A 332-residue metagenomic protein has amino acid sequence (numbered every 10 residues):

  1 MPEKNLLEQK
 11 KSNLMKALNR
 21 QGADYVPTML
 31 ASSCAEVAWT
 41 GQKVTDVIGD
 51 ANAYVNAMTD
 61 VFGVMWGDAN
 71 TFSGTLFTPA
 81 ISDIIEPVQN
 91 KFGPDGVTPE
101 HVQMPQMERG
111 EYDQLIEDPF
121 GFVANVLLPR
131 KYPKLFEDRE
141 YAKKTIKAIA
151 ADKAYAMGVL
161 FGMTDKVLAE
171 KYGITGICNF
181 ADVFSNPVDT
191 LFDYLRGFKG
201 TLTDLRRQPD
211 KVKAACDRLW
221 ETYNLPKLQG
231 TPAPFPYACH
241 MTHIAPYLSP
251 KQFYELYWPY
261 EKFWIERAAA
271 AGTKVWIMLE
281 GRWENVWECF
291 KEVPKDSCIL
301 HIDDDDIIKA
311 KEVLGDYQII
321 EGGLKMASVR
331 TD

Functional and structural regions predicted by a protein language model:
M1-D332: Catalytic cores of TIM-barrel enzymes
